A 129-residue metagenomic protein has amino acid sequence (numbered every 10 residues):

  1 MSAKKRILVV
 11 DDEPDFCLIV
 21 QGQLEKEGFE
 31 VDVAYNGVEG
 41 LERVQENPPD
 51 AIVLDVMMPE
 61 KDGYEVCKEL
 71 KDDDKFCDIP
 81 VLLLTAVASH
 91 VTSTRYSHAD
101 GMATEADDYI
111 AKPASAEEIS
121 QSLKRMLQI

Functional and structural regions predicted by a protein language model:
M1-R6, E117-I129: Non-catalytic signal-transmission and effector/linker regions of two-component phosphorelay proteins
L18-K26: Charged docking surfaces used in two-component/phosphorelay signaling
V33-E42, G63: Helix N-cap/capping motif at the beta->alpha junctions
E42, Y64-C77: Short amphipathic alpha-helix used as the core "switch/output" element in two-component signaling
N47-V53: Active-site beta3 strand of CheY-like receiver
D55, T85: Active-site residues of response regulator receiver
M58: Receiver (REC) domain active-site loop signature in two-component systems and cognate sites in sensor histidine kinases
E65, A88-I110, E117-Q121: Alpha4 helix (beta4-alpha4-beta5 surface) of REC/receiver domains from two-component response regulators
